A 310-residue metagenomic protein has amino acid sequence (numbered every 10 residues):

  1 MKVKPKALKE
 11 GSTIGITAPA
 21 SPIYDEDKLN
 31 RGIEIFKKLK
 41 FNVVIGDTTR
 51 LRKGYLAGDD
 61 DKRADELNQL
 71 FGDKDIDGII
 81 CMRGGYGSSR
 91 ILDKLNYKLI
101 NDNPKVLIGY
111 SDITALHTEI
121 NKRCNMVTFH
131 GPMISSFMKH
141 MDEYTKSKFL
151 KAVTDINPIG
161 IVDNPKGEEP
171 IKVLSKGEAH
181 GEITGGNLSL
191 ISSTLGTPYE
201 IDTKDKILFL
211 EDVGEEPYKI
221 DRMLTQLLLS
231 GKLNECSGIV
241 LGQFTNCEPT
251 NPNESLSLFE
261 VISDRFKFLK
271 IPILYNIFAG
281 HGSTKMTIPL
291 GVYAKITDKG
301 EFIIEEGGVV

Functional and structural regions predicted by a protein language model:
M1-D75: ATP/NTP phosphate-donor binding region
I16, I79, D112, I191 (+2 more regions): Buried hydrophobic positions in well-ordered alpha/beta secondary-structure cores of metabolic enzymes
D27-K28, E178, E182-V213: Conserved beta-alpha junction segments in alpha/beta enzyme cores
I80-S89: N-terminal glycine-rich "phosphate-gripper" loop used for MgATP/nucleotide binding and carboxylate activation
Y97-E119, V127-I134, L269-P272: Short, acidic/small-residue loops that bind anionic groups at enzyme active sites
N125-L190: Conserved anion/nucleotide-ligand pocket segment
D202-E254, L258: Internal helical hairpin/lid segments
Q243-V310: ATP/nucleoside-binding phosphotransfer catalytic cores, i.e., glycine-rich phosphate-binding loops
